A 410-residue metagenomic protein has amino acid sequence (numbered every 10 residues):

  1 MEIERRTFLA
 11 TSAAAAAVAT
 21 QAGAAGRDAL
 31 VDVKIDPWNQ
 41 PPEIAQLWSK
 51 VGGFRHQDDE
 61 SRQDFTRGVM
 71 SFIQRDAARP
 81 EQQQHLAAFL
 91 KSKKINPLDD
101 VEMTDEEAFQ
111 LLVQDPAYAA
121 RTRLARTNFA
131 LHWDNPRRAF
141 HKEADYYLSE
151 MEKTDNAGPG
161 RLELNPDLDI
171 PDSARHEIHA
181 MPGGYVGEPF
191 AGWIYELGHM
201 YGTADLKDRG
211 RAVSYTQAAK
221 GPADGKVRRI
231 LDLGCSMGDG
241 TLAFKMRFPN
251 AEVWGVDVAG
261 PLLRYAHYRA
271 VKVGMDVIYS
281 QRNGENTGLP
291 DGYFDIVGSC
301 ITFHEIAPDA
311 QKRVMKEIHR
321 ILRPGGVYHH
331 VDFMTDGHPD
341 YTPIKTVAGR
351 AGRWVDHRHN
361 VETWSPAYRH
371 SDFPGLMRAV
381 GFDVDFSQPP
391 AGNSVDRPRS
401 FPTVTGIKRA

Functional and structural regions predicted by a protein language model:
E2, T7-R27: N-terminal export signals
N96-Y185: N-terminal auxiliary segments of SAM/dcSAM-dependent transferases
A180-Y185, P189-G210: Class I SAM-dependent methyltransferase Rossmann-like catalytic core, especially the SAM/SAH-binding loop
D205-K226: Conserved alpha-helix/loop element of class I SAM-dependent methyltransferases that forms part of the SAM/SAH-binding
L231, M237, T241-N286: Class I SAM-dependent methyltransferase SAM/SAH-binding core
E285-V297: A short acidic, Gly/Pro-enriched loop at the edge of an enzyme's catalytic core that lines a small-molecule cofactor
K312-P324: A short glycine-rich, Lys/Arg-flanked "PGG" loop and its adjoining helix->strand segment in the class I
H329-V395: C-terminal alpha-helical "lid/dimerization" subdomain adjacent to the S-adenosyl-L-methionine
